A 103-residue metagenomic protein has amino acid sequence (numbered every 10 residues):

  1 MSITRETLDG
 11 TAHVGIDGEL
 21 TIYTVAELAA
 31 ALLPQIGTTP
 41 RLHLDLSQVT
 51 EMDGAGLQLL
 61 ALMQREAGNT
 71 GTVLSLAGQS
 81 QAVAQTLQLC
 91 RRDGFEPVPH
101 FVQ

Functional and structural regions predicted by a protein language model:
M1-M52, A61-Q103: STAS-like cytosolic regulatory interaction modules
